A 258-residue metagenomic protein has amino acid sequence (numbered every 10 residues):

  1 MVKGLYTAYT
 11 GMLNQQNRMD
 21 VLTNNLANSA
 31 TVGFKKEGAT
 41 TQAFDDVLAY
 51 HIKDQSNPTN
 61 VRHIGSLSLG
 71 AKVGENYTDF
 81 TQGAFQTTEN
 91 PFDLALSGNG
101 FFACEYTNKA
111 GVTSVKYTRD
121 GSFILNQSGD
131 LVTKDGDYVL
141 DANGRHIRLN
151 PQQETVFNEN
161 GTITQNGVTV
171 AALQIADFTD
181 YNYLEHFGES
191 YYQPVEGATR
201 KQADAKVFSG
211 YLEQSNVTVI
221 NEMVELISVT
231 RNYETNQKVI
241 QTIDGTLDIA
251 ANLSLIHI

Functional and structural regions predicted by a protein language model:
M1-H257: Amphipathic alpha-helical polymerization modules
